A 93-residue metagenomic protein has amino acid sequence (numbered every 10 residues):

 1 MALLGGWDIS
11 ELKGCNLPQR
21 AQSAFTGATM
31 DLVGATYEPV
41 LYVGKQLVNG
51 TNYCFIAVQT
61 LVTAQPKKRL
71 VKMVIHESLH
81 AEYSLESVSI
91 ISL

Functional and structural regions predicted by a protein language model:
M1-L93: N- and C-terminal low-complexity/disordered segments
